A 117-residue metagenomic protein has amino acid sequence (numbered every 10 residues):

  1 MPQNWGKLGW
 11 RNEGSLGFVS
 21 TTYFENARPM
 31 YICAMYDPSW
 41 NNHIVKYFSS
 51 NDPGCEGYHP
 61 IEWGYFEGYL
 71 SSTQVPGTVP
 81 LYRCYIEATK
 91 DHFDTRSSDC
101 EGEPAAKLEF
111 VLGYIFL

Functional and structural regions predicted by a protein language model:
M1-L117: Extracellular glycan-binding segments that recognize GlcNAc-based cell-wall polysaccharides
